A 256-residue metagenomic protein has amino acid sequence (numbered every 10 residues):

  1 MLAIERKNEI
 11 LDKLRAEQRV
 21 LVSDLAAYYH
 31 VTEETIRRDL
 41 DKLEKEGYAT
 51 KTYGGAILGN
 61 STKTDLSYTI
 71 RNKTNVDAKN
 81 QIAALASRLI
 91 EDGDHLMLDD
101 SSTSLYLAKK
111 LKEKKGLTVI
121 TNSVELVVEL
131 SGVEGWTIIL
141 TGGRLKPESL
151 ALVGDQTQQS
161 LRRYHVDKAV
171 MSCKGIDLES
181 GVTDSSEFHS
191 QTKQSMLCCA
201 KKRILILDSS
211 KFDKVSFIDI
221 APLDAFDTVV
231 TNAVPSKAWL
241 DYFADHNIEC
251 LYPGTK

Functional and structural regions predicted by a protein language model:
L2-D24, Y28-Y29, E34-D100, A108-G116 (+2 more regions): HTH-adjacent hinge/linker in prokaryotic transcriptional regulators
L2-E5, D12-L14, R19-L25, H30 (+2 more regions): Conserved phosphate- and dinucleotide-binding cores of soluble alpha/beta proteins, encompassing both enzyme active
S102-T103, L126: A generic "binding-loop/recognition-motif" signal
